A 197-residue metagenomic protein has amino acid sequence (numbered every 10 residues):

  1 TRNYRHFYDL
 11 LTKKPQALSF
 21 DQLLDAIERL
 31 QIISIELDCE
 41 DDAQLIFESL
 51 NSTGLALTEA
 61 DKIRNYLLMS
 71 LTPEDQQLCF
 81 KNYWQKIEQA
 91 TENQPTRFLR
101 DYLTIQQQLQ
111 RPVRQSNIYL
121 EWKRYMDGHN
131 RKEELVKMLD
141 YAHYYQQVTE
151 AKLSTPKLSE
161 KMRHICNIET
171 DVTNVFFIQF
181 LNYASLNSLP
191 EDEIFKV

Functional and structural regions predicted by a protein language model:
R2-V197: Polyanionic (Asp/Glu-rich) segments that form extended negatively charged tracts
